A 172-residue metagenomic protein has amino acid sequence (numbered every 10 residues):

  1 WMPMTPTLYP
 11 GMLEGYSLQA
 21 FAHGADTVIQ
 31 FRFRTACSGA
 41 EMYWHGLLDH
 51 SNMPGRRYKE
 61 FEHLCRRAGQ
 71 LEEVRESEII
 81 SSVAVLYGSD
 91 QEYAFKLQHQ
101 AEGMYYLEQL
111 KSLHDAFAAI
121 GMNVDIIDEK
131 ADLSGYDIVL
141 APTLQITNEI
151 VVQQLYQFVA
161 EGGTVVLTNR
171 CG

Functional and structural regions predicted by a protein language model:
W1-G172: Carbohydrate-binding surfaces of carbohydrate-active enzymes
